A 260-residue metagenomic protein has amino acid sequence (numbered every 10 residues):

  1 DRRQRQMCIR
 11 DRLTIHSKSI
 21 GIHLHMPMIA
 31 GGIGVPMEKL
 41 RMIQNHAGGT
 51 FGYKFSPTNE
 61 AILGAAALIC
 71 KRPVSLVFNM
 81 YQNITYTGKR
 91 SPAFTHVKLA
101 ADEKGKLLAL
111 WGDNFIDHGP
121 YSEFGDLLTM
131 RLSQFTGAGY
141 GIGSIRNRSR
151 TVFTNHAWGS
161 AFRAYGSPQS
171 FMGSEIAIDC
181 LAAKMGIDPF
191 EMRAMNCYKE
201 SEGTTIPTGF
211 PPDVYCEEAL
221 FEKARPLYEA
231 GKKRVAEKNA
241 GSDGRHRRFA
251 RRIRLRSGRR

Functional and structural regions predicted by a protein language model:
R3-Q6, R10-R260: Structural alpha/beta core scaffold segments of enzyme domains
